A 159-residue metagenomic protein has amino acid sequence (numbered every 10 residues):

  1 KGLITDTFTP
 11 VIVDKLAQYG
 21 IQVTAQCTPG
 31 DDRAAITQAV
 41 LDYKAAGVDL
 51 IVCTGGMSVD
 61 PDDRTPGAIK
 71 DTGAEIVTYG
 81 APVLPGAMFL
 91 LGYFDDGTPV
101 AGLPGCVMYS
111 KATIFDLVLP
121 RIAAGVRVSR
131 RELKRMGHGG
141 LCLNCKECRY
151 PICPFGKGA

Functional and structural regions predicted by a protein language model:
K1, G56-D60, G105-Y109: Gly/Ser/Thr-rich loops at beta-strand to alpha-helix junctions that form or flank small-molecule/cofactor-binding
K1-D31, A35: Glycine-rich phosphate/diphosphate-binding loop of Rossmann-like nucleotide-binding domains
G2-T5, D62-T65, T113-F115: Short acidic, glycine/serine/threonine-rich loops at helix termini
V13, A17, T37, L41 (+4 more regions): Predominant activation on well-ordered alpha-helical scaffold segments within soluble catalytic domains
Y19-G20, V48, D96-P99: Short acidic (Asp/Glu) and glycine-rich catalytic loops that position anionic groups and cofactors
V23-C27, V52-C53, G102: Short catalytic-loop micro-motif centered on adjacent basic/acidic residues
Q38-L90: Glycine-rich phosphate-binding loop
A68, T72-A159: Flexible glycine/proline-rich
